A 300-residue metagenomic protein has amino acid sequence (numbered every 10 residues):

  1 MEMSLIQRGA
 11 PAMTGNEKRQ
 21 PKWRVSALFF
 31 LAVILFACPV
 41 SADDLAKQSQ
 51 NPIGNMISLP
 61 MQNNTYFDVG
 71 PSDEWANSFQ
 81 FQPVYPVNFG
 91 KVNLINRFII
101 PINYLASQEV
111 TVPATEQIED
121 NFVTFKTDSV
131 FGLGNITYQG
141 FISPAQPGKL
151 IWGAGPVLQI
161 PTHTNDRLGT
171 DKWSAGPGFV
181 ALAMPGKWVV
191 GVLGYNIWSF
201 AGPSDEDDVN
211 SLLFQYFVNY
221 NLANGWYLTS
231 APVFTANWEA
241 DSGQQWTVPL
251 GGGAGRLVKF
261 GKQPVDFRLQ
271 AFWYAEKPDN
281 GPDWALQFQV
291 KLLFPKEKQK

Functional and structural regions predicted by a protein language model:
M1-R24: N-terminal secretory signal peptides that target proteins for export/translocation
S4-I6, P11, V33, A46 (+1 more regions): Hydrophobic residues within membrane-embedded alpha helices
P11, K22-A27, I100, K259: Sequence-pattern detector for short linear motifs and compositional/periodic biases rather than a specific fold
G15, S41-A42: Intrinsically disordered, low-complexity regulatory regions of eukaryotic regulatory proteins
P21-S26, V123-T127: Hydrophobic transmembrane signal anchors and adjacent membrane-proximal interface regions, especially in viral
A27-A37: Bacterial N-terminal signal peptides
A42-K300: Transmembrane beta-barrel domains of Gram-negative outer membranes and organellar outer membranes
